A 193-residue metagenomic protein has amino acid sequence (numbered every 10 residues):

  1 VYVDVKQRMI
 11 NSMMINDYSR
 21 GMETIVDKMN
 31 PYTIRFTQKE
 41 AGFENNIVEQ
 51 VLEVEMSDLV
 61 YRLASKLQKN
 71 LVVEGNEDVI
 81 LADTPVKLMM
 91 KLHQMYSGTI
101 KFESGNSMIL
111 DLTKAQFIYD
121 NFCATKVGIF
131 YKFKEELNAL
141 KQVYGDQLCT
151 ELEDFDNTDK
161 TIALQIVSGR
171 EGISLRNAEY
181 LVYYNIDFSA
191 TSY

Functional and structural regions predicted by a protein language model:
V1-E40: Conserved P-loop NTPase motor "coupling/switch" region that bridges the ATPase
R8, L59-R62, E153-N157: A short acidic, often aromatic-flanked loop/helix-cap motif at beta-alpha or helix-coil junctions that lines enzyme
S19-V26, F36, F130-F133, L164-V167 (+1 more regions): Short His-Asn-centered micro-motif
E23, V86, L175: Membrane-embedded glycan transfer/ligation machinery that uses polyprenyl lipid-linked sugar donors/oligosaccharides
I34, I100, S168-G169: Hydrophobic pocket-lining residues within nucleotide cofactor-binding pockets
R35-T37, G145-E151: Short secondary-structure junctions
A41-G145: Conserved helicase/translocase motor-coupling segment
L137, L148-Y193: Conserved RecA-like P-loop NTPase helicase motor core
